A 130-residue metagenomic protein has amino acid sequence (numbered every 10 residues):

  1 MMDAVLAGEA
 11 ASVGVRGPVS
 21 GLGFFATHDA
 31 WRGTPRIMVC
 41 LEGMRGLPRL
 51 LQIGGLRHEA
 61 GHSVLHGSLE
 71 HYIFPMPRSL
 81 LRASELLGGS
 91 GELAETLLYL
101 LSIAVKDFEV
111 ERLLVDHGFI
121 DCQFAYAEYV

Functional and structural regions predicted by a protein language model:
M1, A60-V64, L114: Hydrophobic, Leu/Ile/Phe/Ala-enriched alpha-helical segments that form helix-helix packing faces
M1-R36, L98: Auxiliary, metal-adjacent structural segments of Zn-dependent hydrolase domains
L6, R16, L50-G54, L65 (+2 more regions): Acidic, low-complexity intrinsically disordered regions
G33-V39, G88-G89: Glycine-rich, often proline-containing surface loops adjacent to acidic residues and nearby aromatics that form
V39, L51-H71: Active-site recognition of the HExxH zinc-binding catalytic motif
E42-G55, T96-A104: Short, charged/polar micro-motifs that form catalytic or ligand-binding hotspots
E42-M44, S68-E70, Y129: An acidic- and aromatic-residue-enriched active-site/binding cleft used to recognize and process polar
F74-V130: Metalloprotease/metallohydrolase-associated module, dominated by Zn2+-dependent proteases
